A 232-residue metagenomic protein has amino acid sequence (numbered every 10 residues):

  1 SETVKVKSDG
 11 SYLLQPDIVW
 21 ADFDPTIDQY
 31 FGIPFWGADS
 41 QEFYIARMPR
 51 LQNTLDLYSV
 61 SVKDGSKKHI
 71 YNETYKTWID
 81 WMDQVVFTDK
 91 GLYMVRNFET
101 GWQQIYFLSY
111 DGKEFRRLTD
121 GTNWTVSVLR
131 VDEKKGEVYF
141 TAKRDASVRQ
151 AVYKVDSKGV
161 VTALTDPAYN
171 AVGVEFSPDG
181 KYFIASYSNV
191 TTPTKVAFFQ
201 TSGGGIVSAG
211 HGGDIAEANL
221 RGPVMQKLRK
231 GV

Functional and structural regions predicted by a protein language model:
S1, Q15-D17, Y30-F35, S40-M48 (+5 more regions): Non-catalytic accessory segments flanking enzyme active sites
S1-L13: Extended catalytic-interface subdomain
K5-K7, V62-G65, S109-K113, D156-G159 (+1 more regions): Short loop/turn segments that connect beta-strands within beta-propeller blades
S11-D22: A short helix->beta-strand "capping" segment at the edge of beta-propeller domains
E42, G91-Y93, E137, Y182: Conserved core beta-strand positions within WD40 beta-propeller blades
P49-N53, F98-W102, R144-V148, N189-T192: Short glycine/acidic-enriched loop and turn motifs that connect beta-strands
Q84-K90, M94-N97, F107: Large, well-folded core regions of big proteins
